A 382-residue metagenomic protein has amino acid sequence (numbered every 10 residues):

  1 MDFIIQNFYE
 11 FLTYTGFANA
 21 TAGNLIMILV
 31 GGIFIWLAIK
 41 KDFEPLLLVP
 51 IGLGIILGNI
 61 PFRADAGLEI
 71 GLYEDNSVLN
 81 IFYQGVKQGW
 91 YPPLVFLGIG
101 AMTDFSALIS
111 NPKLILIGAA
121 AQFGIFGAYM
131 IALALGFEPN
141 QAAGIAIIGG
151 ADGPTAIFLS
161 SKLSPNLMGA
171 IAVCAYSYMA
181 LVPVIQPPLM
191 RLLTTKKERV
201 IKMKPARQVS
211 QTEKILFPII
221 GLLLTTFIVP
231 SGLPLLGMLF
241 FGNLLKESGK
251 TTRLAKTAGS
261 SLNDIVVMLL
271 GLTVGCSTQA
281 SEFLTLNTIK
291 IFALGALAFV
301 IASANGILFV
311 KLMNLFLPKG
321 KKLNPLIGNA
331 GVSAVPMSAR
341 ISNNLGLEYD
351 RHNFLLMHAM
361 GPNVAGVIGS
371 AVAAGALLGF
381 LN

Functional and structural regions predicted by a protein language model:
M1-E74: N-terminal alpha-helical transmembrane segments of multi-pass membrane transport and channel/translocase proteins
I39-L48, I81-Y83, M102-I117, T251-G259 (+3 more regions): Interfacial helix-loop-helix linkers and transmembrane-helix boundary segments in multi-pass membrane proteins
N59-N80, L97-I109, I131-N140, S281: Transmembrane alpha-helix boundary signature
Q88-G89, F96-M102, I117-G127, I131 (+3 more regions): Alpha-helical membrane segments and immediately flanking helix-loop junctions that form or couple to the substrate/ion
A107-Y129, S281-I307, A359-N363: Entry/N-cap segments of selected transmembrane alpha helices and their immediately preceding amphipathic helices
N166-V184, F292-A302, L326-A330: Alpha-helical transmembrane segments
S177-K250: Membrane-embedded hairpin module used as a gating/binding unit in multi-pass transport and secretion proteins
L222-V310: Transmembrane helical segments that form the transport core of multi-pass membrane transport proteins
